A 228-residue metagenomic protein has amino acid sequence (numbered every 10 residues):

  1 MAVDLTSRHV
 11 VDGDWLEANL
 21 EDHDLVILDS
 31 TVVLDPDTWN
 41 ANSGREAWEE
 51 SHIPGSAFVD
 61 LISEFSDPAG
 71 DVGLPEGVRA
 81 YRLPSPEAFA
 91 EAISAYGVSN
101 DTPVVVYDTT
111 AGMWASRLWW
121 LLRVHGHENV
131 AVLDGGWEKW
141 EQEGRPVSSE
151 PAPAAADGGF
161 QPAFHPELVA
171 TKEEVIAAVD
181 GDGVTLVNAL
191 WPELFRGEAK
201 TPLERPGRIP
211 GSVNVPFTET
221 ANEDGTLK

Functional and structural regions predicted by a protein language model:
M1-K228: Cytosolic catalytic domains that perform sulfur/thiol-centered chemistry
